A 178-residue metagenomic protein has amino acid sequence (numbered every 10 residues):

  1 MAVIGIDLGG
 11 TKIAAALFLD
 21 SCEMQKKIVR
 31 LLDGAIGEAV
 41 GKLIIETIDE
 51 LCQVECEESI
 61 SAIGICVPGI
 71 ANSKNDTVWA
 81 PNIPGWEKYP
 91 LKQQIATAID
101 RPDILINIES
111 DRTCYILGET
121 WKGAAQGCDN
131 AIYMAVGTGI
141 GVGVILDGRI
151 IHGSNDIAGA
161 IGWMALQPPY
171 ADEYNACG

Functional and structural regions predicted by a protein language model:
M1-I4, T11, F18-E23: N-terminal, positively charged, Ser/Thr/Ala/Gly-biased leader segments that form transit/presequence-like amphipathic
V3-D7, I60-G64, N107, A131-A135 (+1 more regions): Short glycine-aspartate micro-motif
T11, P68-A71, G137-G139: Short glycine-rich anion-binding loops that position phosphate/pyrophosphate groups of nucleotides and phosphorylated
K12, E23-M24, A71, T77-V78 (+1 more regions): Hydrophobic "anchor" residues
A15, I65: Residue-level signal for inorganic ion chemistry
A16-L19, K27, I36-G37, L105 (+1 more regions): Glycine/GP-enriched mid-protein hinge/lid loop-to-helix segment characteristic of carbohydrate kinases
R30-L31, G85, I157: A generic structural motif
G34, E38-I45, D49, E58-I63 (+2 more regions): Glycine-rich phosphate-binding loop and adjoining helix at the ATP-binding site of ATP-dependent phosphoryl-transfer
